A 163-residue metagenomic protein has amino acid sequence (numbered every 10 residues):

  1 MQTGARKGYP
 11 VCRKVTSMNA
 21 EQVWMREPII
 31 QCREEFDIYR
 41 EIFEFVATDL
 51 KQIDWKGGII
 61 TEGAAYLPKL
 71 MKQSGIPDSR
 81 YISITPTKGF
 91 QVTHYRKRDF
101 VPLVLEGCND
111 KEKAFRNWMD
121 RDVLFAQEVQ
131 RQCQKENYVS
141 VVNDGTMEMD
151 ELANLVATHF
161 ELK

Functional and structural regions predicted by a protein language model:
Q2-G58: Conserved nucleotide-sensing/catalytic segment adjacent to the nucleotide-binding pocket in NTP-handling enzymes
V11, S79-S83, S140-V142: Conserved beta-strand scaffold positions in the cores of enzyme catalytic domains, especially in NTP/NDP-utilizing
T16-Q31, R98-A114: A solvent-exposed, charged loop/short amphipathic helix patch at secondary-structure junctions
I30, E34, N117, S140 (+1 more regions): Conserved short-loop catalytic and cofactor-binding motifs
R33-A47, K113-R131: Alpha-helix-centered segments that form part of catalytic cores
L50-D54, T61-C108: ATP-dependent NMP and nucleoside kinases share a basic, alpha-helical "lid"
I59-E62, V141-V142: A structural signal for short, well-ordered beta-strand segments and their strand-loop junctions that often border
L124-K163: NTP-dependent small-molecule kinase module
